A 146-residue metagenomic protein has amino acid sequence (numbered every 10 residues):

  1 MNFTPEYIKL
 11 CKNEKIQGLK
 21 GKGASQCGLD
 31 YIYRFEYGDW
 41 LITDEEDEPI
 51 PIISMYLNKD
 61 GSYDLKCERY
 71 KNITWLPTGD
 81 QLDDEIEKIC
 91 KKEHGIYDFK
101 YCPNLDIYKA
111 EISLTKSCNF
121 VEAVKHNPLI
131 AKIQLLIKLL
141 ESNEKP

Functional and structural regions predicted by a protein language model:
M1-D60, D64-C67: Charge-rich, low-complexity N-terminal segments
N13, Q17, K88-E93, S142: Surface-exposed polar/charged interaction patches
W40-E122, H126: N-terminal segment of the canonical double-stranded RNA-binding domain
V121-P146: Ampiphathic alpha-helical segments that act as solvent-exposed interaction surfaces
